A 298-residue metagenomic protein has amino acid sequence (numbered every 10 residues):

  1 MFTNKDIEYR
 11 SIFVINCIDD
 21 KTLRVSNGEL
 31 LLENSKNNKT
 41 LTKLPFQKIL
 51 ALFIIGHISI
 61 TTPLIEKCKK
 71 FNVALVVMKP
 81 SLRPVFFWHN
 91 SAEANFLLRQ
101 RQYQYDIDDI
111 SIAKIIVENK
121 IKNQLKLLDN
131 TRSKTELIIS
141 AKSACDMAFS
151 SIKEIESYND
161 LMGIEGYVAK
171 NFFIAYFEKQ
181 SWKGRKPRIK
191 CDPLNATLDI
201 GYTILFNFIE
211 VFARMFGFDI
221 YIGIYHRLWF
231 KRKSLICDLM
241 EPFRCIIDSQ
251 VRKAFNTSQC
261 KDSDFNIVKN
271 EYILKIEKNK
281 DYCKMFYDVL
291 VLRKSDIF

Functional and structural regions predicted by a protein language model:
M1-V25, E33-S35, K43, V85-H89 (+1 more regions): Active-site helix-to-loop segments that bind/position phosphate- or nucleotide-bearing substrates and donors across
T40: Glycine/alanine-rich phosphate-binding loops at beta-alpha junctions
L44-I60: Extracellular/luminal Protease-associated
L52-I55, V73-K79: Short hydrophobic alpha-helical runs that function as membrane-insertion/retention elements
T61, S81-F87: Short gly/pro/ser/thr-enriched loop/turn and capping motifs at secondary-structure boundaries
I65: Winged helix-turn-helix DNA-binding recognition segment
